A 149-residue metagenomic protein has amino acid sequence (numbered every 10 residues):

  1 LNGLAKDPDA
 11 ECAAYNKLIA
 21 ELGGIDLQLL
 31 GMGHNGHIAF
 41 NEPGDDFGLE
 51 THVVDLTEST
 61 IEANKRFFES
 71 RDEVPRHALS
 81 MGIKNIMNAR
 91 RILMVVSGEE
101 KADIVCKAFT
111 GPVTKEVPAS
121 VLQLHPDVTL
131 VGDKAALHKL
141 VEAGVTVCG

Functional and structural regions predicted by a protein language model:
N2-G149: Conserved phosphate- and dinucleotide-binding cores of soluble alpha/beta proteins, encompassing both enzyme active
